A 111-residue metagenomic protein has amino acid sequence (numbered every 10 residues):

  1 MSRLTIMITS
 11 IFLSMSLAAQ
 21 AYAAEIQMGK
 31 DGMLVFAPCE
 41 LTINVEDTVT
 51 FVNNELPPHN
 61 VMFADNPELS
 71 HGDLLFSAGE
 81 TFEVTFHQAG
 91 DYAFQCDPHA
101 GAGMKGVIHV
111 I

Functional and structural regions predicted by a protein language model:
M1-I8: Bacterial N-terminal signal peptides that target proteins for export
I8-S16: Bacterial N-terminal signal peptides
A19-I111: Extracytoplasmic copper-binding redox domains, predominantly the cupredoxin/blue-copper superfamily
